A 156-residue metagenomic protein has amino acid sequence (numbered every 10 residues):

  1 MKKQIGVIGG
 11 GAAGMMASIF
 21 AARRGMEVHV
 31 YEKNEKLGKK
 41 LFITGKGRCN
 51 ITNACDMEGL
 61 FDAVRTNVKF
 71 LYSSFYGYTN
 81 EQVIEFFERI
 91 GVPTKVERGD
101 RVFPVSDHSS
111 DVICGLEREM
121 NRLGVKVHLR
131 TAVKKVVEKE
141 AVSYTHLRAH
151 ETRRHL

Functional and structural regions predicted by a protein language model:
I5-H29: N-terminal Rossmann-like FAD-binding beta1-loop-alpha1 element of flavoenzymes
R23-L41: Glycine-rich FAD pyrophosphate-binding loop
E32, V96, V127-L129: General beta-strand structural signal in soluble alpha/beta enzymes
R48-K95: Glycine-rich active-site loop/strand segments that organize a redox cofactor
Y72-T79, D100-E117: Short beta-strand to alpha-helix junction loop
H108-V112, E138-S143: A short, glycine/Asx- and small/polar-enriched loop/turn that sits immediately N-terminal to a beta-strand
L129-A141: A conserved short coil-to-beta-strand element within the FAD-binding core of flavoproteins
T145-T152: Conserved small/polar residues in nucleotide/adenosyl-binding loops
